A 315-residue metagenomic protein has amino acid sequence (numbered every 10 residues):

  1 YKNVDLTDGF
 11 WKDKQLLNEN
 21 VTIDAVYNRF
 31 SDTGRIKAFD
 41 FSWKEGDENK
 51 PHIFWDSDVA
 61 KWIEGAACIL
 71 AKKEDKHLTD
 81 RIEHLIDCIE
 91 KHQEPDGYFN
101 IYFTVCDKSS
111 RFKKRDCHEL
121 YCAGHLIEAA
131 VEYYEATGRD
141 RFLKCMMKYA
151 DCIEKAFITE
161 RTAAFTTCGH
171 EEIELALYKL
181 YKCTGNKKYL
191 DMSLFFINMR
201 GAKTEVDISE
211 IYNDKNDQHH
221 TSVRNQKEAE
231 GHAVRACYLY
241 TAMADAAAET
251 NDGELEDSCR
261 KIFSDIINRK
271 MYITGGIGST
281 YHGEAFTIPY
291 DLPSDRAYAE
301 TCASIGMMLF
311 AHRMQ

Functional and structural regions predicted by a protein language model:
Y1-Q315: Glycan-recognition and catalytic cores of secretory/periplasmic carbohydrate-active enzymes
